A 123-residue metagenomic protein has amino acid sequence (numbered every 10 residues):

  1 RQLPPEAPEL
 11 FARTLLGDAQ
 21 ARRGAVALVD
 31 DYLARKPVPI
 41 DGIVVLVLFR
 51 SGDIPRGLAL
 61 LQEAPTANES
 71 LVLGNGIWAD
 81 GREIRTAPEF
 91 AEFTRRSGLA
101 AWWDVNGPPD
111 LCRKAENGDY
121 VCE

Functional and structural regions predicted by a protein language model:
R1-E123: Alpha-helical protein-protein interaction modules
